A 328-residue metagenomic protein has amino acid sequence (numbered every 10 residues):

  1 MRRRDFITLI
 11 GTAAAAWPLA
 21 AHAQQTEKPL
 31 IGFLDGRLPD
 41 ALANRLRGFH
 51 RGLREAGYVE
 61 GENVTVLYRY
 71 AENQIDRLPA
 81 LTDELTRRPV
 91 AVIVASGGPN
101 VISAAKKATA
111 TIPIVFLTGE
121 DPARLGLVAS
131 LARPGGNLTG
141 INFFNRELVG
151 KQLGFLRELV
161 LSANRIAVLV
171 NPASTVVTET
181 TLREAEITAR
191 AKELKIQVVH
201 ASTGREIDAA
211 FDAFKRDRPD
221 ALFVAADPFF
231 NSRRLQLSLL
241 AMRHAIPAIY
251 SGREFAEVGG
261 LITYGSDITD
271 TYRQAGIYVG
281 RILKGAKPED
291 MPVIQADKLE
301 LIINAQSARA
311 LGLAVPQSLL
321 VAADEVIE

Functional and structural regions predicted by a protein language model:
M1-E328: Short hydrophobic alpha-helices and adjacent helix-cap/hinge residues
